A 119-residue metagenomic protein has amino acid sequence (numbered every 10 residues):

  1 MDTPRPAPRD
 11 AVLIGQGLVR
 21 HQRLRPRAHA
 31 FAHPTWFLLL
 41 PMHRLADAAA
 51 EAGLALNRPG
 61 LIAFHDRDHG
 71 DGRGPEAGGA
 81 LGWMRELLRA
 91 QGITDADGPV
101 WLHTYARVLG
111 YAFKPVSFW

Functional and structural regions predicted by a protein language model:
M1-W119: Mature, function-bearing regions of proteins
